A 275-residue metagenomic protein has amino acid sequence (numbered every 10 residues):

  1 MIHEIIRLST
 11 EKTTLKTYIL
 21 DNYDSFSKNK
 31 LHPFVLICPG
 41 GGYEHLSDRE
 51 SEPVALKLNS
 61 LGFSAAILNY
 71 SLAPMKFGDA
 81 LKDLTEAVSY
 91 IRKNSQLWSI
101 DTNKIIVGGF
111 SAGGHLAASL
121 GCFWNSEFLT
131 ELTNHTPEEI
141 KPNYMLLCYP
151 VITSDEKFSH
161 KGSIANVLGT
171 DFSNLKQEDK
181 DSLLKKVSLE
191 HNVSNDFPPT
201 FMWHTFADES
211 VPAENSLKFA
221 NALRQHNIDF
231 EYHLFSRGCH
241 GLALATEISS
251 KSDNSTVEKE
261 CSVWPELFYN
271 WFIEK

Functional and structural regions predicted by a protein language model:
M1-K30, F77-G78, R224, V257-S262: N-terminal cap/lid segment of alpha/beta-hydrolase-fold proteins
N29, D48-A66: Short amphipathic alpha-helix adjacent to the substrate-entry channel of hydrolases
L31-G40: Short beta-strand element of the alpha/beta-hydrolase
L46-D48, L68-T102, E258-E260: Catalytic nucleophile-loop/oxyanion-hole region of alpha/beta-hydrolase and closely related hydrolase-like folds
S89-G162, L184: Primarily recognizes the serine-hydrolase "nucleophile elbow" in alpha/beta-hydrolase and SGNH/GDSL folds
D155-N192, P198: Mobile cap/lid helix-loop segments that gate and shape the active-site cleft of serine hydrolases
D196, M202-H204, D208: Short beta-strand/loop motif that positions the catalytic acidic residue of the alpha/beta-hydrolase fold
W203, L217-K275: C-terminal catalytic histidine-bearing segment of alpha/beta-hydrolase fold enzymes
